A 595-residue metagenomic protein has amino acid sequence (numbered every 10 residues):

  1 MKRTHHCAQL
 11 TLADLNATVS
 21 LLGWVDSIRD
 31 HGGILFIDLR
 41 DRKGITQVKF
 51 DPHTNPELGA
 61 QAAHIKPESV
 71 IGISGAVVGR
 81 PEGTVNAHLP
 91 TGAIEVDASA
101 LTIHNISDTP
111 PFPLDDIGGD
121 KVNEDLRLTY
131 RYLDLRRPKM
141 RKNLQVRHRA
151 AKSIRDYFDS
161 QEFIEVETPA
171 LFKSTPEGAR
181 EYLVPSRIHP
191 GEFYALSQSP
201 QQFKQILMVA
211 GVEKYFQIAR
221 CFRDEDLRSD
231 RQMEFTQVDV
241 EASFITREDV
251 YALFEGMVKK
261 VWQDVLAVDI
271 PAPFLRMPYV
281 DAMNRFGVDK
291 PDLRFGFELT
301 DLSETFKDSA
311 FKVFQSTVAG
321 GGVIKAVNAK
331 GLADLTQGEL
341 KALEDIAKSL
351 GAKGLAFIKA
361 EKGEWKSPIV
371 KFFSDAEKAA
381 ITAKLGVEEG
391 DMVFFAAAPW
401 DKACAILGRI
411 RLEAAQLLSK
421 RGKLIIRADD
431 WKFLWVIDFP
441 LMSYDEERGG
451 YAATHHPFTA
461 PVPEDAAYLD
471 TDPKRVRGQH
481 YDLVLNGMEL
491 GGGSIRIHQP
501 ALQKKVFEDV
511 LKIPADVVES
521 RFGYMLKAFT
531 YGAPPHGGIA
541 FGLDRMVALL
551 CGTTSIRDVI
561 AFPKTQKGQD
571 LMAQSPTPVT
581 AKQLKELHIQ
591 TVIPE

Functional and structural regions predicted by a protein language model:
M1-E595: Class II aminoacyl-tRNA synthetase catalytic cores and aaRS-like
